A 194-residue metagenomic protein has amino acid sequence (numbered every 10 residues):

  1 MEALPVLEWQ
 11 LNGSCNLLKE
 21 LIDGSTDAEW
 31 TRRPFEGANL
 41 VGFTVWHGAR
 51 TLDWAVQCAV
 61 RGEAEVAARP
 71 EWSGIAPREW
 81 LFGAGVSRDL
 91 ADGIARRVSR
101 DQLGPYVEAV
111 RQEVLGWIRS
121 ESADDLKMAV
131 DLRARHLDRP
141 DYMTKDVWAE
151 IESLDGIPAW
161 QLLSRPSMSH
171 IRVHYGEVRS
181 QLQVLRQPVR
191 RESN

Functional and structural regions predicted by a protein language model:
M1-W9: N-terminal export signals and maturation junctions of secreted/periplasmic proteins
E8, N12, E29-G85, L115 (+2 more regions): Short, contiguous alpha-helical
Q10, S14-T26: N-terminal leader/capping segments at the start of a protein or of a new domain
V86-A95, S153: A short small-residue
G93-Y106: A short, structured beta-strand-centered segment in the mid-to-C-terminal lobe of catalytic cores from group-transfer
P105-I118: Acidic, glycine-rich loop-and-strand cores that form catalytic or ligand-binding grooves in diverse globular domains
A123: Non-catalytic carbohydrate-binding regions of carbohydrate-active enzymes
L126: A contiguous catalytic/ligand-binding core that recognizes phosphate-bearing ligands
